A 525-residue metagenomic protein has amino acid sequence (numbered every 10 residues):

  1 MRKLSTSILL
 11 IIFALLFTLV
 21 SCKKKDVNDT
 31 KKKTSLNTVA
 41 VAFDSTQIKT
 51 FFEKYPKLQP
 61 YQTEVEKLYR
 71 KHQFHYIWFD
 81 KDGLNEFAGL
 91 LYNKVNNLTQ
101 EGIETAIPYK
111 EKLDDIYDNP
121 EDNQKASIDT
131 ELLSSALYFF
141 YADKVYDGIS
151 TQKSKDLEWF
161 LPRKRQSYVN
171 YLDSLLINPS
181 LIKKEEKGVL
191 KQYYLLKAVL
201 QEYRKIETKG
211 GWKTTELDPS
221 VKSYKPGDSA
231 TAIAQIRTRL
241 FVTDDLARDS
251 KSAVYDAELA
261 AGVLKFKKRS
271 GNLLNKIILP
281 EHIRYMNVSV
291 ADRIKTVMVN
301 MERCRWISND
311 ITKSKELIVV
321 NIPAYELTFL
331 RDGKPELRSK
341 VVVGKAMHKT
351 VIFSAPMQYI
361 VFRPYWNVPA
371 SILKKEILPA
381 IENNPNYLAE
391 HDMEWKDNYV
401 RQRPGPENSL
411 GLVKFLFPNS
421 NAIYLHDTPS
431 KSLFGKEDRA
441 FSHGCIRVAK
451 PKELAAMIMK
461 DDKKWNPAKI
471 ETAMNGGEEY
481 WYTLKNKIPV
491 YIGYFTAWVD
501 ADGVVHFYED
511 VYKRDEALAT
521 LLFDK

Functional and structural regions predicted by a protein language model:
M1-L9: Bacterial N-terminal signal peptides that target proteins for export
R2, K23-K71, F139, W159 (+1 more regions): Well-ordered beta-sheet/strand-loop patches within structured domains
T18-S21: C-terminal motif of bacterial Sec signal peptides marking the signal peptidase cleavage site
K23-R165: Cationic-aromatic interfacial patches
N170-Y171: Long, highly charged low-complexity segments enriched in Glu/Asp and Lys/Arg with interspersed Ser/Thr
